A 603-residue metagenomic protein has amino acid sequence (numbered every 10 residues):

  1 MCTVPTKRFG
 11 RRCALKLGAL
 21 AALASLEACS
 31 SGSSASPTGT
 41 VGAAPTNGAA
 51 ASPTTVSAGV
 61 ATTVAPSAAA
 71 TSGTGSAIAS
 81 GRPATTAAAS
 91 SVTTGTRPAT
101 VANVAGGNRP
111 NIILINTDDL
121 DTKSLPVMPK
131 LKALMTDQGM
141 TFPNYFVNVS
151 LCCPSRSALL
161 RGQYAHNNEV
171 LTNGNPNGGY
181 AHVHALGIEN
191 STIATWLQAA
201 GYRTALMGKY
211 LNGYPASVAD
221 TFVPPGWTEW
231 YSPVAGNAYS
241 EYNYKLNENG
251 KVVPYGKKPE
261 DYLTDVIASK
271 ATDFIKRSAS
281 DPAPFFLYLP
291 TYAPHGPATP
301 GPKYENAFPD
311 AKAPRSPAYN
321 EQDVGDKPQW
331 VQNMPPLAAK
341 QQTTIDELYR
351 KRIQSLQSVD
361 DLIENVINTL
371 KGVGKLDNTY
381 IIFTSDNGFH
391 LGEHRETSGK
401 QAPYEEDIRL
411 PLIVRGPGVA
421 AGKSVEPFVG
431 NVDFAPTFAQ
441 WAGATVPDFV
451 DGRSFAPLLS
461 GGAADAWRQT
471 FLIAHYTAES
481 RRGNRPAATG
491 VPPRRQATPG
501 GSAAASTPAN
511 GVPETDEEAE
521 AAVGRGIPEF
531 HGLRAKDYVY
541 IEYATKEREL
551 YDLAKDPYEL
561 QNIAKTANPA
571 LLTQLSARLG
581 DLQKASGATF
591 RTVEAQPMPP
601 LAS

Functional and structural regions predicted by a protein language model:
M1-A28: N-terminal secretory signal peptides
C29-T38: Bacterial lipoprotein signal-peptidase II cleavage site
S30, G95-R97, G106-P110, T117 (+7 more regions): Long, internal low-complexity/basic segments
P37-T100: Extracellular mucin-like PTS domains
N103-G107, T117-K123, S150, V234-Y262 (+8 more regions): Active-site-proximal cap/lid insertion segments
I112, D118, L197, K209 (+8 more regions): A short aromatic-rich beta-strand->coil structural motif
L114-I115, D121-A205, A216, A235-A238 (+1 more regions): Active-site segment of extracytoplasmic enzymes that catalyze sulfate/phosphate-ester chemistry
A219, P225-N237, N387-E393, V432-A435 (+5 more regions): C-terminal cap/loop subdomain of S1 sulfatases and analogous C-terminal strand-loop tails that border
